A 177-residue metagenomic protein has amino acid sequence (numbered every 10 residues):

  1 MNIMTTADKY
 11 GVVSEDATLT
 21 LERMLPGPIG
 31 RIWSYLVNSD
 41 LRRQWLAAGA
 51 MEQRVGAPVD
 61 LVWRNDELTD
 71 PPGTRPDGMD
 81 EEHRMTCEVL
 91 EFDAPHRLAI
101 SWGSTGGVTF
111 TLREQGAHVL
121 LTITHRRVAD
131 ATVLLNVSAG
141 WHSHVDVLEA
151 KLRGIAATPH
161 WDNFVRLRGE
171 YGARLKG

Functional and structural regions predicted by a protein language model:
M1-R54: Hydrophobic ligand-binding cavity/cleft-lining segments
N2, R126-G177: A conserved amphipathic terminal alpha-helix motif
N2-D8, A57, G78, E82-R84 (+1 more regions): Charge-dense, helix-prone N-terminal extensions
T5, T69-P72, E91-H96: Short Pro/Gly-enriched beta-strand edge/turn motifs at strand-loop
T18, E91, R97-A150: Beta-strand/loop substructures that line and gate deep hydrophobic ligand-binding cavities in soluble
T20, S39-E82, D162-R166: Short beta-edge strand/loop motif at the mouth of beta-sheet-based domains
W33-L36, W45, C87, S101-W102 (+1 more regions): Tryptophan-centric aromatic hotspots in well-structured domains and transmembrane helices
A47, V55-V59, E81-T86, A94-H96 (+2 more regions): A generic structural signal for short beta-strands and their flanking turns/coil linkers
